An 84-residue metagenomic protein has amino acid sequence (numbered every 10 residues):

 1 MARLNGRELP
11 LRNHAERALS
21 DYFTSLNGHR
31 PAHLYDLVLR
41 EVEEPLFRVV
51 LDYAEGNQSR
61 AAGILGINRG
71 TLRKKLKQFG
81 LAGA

Functional and structural regions predicted by a protein language model:
A2-A84: Bacterial C-terminal helix-turn-helix
